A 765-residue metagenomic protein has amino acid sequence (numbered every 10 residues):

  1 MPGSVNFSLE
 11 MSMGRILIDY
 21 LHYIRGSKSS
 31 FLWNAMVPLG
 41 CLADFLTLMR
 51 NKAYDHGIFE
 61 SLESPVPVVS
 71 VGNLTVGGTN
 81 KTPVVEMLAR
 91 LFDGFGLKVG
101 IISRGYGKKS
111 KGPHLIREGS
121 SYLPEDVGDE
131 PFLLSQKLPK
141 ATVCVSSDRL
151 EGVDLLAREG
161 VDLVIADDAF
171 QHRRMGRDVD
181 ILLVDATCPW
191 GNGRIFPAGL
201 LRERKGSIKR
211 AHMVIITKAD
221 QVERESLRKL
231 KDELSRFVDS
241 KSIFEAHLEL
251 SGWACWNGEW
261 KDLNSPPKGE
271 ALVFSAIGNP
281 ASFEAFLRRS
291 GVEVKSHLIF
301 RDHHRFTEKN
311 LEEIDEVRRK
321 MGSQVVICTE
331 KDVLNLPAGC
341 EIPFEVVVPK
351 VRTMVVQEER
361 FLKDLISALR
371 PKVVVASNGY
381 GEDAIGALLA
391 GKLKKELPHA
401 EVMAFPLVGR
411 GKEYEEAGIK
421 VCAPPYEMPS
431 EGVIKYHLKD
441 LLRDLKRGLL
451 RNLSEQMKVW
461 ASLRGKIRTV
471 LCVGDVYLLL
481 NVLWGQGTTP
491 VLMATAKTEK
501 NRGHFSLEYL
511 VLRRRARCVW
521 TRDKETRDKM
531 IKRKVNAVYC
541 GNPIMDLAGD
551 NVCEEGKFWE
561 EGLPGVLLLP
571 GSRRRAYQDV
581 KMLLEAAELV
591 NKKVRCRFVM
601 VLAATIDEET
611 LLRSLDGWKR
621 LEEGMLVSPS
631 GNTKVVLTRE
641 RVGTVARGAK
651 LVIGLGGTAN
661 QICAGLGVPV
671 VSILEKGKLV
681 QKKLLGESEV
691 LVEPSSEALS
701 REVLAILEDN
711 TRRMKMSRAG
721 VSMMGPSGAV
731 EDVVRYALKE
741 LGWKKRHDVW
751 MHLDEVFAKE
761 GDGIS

Functional and structural regions predicted by a protein language model:
L9-R25, P189-V325: C-terminal accessory "lid"/substrate-recognition subdomains
E10-P67: A transmembrane-helix-recognition feature enriched in membrane-embedded lipid enzymes and envelope glyco-/phospholipid
G26-K28, V127, I195-E203, M493-V511: Nucleotide-sugar donor phosphate/pyrophosphate-binding loop at the beta->alpha transition of glycosyltransferases
L42, T82, L134, D167 (+6 more regions): Residue-level signal for inorganic ion chemistry
K52-G119, Q221: Walker A (P-loop) phosphate-binding motif
R90, G94-I102, S251-A254, P280 (+4 more regions): Nucleotide-activated sugar donor-binding and catalytic core shared by glycosyltransferases and related lipid-linked
G105-V238, E245, L480-V482: Phosphate/Mg2+-binding loops and adjacent switch elements in nucleotide/diphosphate-handling enzyme cores
R301-R305, P343-L369: Short, flexible loop segments at boundaries between secondary-structure elements
